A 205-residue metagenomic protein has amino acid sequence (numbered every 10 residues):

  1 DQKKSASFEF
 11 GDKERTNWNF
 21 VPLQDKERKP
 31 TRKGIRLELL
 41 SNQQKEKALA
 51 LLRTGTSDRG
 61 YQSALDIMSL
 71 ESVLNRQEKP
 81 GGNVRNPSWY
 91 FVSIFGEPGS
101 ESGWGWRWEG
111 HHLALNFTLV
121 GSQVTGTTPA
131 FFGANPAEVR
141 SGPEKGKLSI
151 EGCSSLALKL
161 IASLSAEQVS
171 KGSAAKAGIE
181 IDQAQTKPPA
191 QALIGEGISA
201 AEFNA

Functional and structural regions predicted by a protein language model:
D1-N19: Mature N-terminal segment immediately following signal peptide/propeptide cleavage in secreted/periplasmic
Q2-K4, Q44, Q168, E202: Single-residue recognition of alpha-helix capping/boundary positions
S5-S7, D58, P87, A200: Generic intrinsically disordered, low-complexity segments enriched for polar/acidic and small residues
A6-F8, A48, G172, A205: A structural signal for short hydrophobic/aromatic patches embedded in well-ordered alpha helices
K13-L193: Acidic/His-rich structured neighborhood in mature extracellular/periplasmic domains
I198-A205: Long compositionally biased, domain-poor regions of proteins
